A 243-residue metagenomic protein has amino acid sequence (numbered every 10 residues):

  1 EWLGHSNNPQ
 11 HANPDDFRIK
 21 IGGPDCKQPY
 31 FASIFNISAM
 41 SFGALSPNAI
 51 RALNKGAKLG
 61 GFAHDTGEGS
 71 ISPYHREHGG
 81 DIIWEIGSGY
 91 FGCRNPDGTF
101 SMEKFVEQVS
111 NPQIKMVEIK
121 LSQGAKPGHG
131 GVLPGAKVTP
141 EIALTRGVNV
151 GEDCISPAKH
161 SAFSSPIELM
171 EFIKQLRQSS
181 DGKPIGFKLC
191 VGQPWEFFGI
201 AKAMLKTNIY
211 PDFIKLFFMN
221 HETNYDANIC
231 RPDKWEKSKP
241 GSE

Functional and structural regions predicted by a protein language model:
E1-F35, A39-K58, F62-A63, G69-G79 (+3 more regions): Conserved, well-structured core domains of diverse proteins
A44-S46, I71-H75, F91-C93, A125-G128 (+3 more regions): Flexible loop/turn segments at secondary-structure boundaries
A52, G98, V132-G135, I200-K202 (+1 more regions): Short, glycine/charged-enriched secondary-structure capping and boundary segments
D81-I83, P134-T139, L205-T207, D233-E236: A glycine- and small-aliphatic-rich helix-loop capping segment at beta-alpha/alpha-beta transitions that lines
W84-G92, E141-G147, P240-G241: Glycine-/small-residue-rich beta-strand-loop submotif within the FAD-binding core of flavoenzymes
V109-P134, P194-L216: Carboxylate/His-rich catalytic cores and anion/metal-binding grooves
I114-P166, E171, Q178, T223: Active-site cores of enzymes that catalyze phosphoryl transfer or operate on phosphate-rich substrates
I155-E243: Glycine-rich phosphate/ribose-binding loops and adjacent secondary-structure elements that form binding surfaces
